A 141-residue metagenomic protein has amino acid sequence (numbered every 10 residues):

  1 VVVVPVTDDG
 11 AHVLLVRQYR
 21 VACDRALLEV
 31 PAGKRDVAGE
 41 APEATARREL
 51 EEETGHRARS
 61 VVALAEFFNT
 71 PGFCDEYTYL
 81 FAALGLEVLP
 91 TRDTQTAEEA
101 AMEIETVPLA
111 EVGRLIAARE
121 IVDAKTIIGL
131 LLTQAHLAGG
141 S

Functional and structural regions predicted by a protein language model:
V2-V4, D9-R48, P90, E98 (+1 more regions): Conserved Nudix-box catalytic region and its N-terminal flanking loop in Nudix hydrolases and closely related
V6-D8, Y19-A22, E29, E51 (+1 more regions): Active-site segment of metal-dependent pyrophosphate-handling enzymes, primarily the Nudix hydrolase catalytic core
D9, E49-L50, E87, I116 (+2 more regions): Generic helix-packing signal
R35-G39, E51-E53, L84-E87, A101-E105 (+1 more regions): Short, surface-exposed linear patches
A63, F67, P71-C74, Y79 (+1 more regions): Nudix hydrolase/Nudix homology domain
